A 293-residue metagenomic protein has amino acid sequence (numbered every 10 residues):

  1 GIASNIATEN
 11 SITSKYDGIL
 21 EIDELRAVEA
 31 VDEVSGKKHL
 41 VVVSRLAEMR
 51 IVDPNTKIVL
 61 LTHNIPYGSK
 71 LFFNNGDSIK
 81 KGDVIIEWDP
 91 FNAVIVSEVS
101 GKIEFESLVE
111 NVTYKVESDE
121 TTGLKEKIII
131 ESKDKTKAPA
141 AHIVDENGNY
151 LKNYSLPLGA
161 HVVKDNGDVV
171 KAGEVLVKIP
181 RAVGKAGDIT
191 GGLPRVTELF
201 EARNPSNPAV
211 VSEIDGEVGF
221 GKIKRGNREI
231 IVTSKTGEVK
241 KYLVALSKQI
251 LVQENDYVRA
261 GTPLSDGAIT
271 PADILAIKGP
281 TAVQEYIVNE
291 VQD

Functional and structural regions predicted by a protein language model:
G1-D293: Intrinsically disordered, low-complexity regulatory segments
